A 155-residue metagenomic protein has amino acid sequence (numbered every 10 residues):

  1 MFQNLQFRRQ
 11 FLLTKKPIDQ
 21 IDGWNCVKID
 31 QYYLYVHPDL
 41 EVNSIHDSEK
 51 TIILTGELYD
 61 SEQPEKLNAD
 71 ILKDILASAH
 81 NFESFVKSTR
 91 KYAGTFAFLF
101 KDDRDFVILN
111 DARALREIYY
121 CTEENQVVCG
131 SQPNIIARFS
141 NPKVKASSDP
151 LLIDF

Functional and structural regions predicted by a protein language model:
M1-F155: Cysteine-centered catalytic environments shared across enzyme families
